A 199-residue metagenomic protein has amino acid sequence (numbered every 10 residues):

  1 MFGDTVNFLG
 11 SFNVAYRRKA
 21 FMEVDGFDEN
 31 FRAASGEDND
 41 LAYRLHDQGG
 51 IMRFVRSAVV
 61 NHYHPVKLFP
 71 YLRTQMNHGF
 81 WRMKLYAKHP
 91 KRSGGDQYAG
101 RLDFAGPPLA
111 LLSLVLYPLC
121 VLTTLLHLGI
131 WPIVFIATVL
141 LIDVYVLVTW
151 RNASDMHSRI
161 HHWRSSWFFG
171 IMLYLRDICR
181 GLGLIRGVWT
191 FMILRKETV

Functional and structural regions predicted by a protein language model:
M1-K19, E23, R32-A34, D40 (+1 more regions): A recurrent flexible, glycine/aromatic-enriched loop bordering the glycosyltransferase active site that acts as
L9, A34-G36, Y71, H78 (+3 more regions): Residue-level recognition of hydrophobic positions within alpha-helical transmembrane segments
D28-A33, E37-D96: Catalytic donor/gating beta->alpha subdomain of glycosyltransferases that bind UDP-sugars
F69-M83, A87-P90, R164, F168-L175 (+1 more regions): Membrane-interacting alpha-helical segments
Q75, Y86-S113, Y117: Anionic-ligand binding region
L109-G187: Membrane-embedded multi-pass helical conduit in multi-pass membrane proteins, especially envelope-biosynthetic
I193-V199: Short, charged juxtamembrane terminal tails flanking transmembrane helices
